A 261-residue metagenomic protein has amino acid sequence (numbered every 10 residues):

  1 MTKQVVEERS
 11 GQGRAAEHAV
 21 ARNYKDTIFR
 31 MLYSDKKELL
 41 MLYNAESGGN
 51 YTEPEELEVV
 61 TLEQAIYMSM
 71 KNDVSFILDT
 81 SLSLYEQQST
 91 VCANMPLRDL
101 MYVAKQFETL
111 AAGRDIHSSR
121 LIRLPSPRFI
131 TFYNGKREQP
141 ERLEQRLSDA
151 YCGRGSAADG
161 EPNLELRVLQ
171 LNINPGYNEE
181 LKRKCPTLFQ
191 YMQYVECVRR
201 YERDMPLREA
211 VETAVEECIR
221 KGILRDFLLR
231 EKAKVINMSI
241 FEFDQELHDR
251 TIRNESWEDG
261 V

Functional and structural regions predicted by a protein language model:
M1-V261: Elongated, amphipathic alpha-helical interaction scaffolds
